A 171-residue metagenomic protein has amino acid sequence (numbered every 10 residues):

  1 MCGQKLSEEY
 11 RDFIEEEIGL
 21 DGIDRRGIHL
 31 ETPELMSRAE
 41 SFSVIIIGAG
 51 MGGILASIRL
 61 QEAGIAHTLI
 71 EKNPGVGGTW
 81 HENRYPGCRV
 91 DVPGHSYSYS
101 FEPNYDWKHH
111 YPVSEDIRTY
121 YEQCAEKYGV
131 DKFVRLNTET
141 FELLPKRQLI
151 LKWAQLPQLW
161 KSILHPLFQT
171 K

Functional and structural regions predicted by a protein language model:
M1-S7, I14-E17, H109-K171: Feature captures the FAD/FMN-dependent oxidoreductase FAD-binding
L20-F42: A short, basic/flexible loop-to-alpha-helix module at the beginning of a structural domain
A39-L69: N-terminal Rossmann-like FAD-binding beta1-loop-alpha1 element of flavoenzymes
G52, P74-G75, F141: Short, solvent-exposed loop/turn segments at secondary-structure junctions
Q61-Y85: Glycine-rich FAD pyrophosphate-binding loop
H81-Q123: Glycine-rich active-site loop/strand segments that organize a redox cofactor
